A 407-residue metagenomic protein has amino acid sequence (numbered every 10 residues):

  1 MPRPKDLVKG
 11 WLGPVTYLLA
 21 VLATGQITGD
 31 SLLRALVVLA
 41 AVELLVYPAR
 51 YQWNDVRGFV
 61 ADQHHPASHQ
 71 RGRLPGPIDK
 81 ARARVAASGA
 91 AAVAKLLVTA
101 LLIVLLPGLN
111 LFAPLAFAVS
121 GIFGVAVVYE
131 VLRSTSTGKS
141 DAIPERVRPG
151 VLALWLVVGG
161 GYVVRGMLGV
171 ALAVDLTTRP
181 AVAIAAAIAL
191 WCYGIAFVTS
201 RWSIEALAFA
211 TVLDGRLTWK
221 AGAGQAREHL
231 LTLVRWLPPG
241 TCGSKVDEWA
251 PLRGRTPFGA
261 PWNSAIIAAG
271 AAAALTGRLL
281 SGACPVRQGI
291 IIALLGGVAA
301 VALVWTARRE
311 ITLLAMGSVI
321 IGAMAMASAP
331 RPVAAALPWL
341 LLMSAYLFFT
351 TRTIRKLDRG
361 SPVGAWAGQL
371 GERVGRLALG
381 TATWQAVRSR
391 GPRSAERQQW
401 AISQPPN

Functional and structural regions predicted by a protein language model:
M1-F59, Q63, R82-L96, G169-L172 (+2 more regions): Topogenic membrane-insertion module of multi-pass membrane proteins
R3, L7, Y129-N407: C-terminal membrane-associated helical module and adjoining short loops/tails
V21-I27, L106, L132-S136: Structural signal for the C-terminal ends of transmembrane alpha-helices and the immediately following loop
S31-Y47, N110-I122, L176-R201: Alpha-helical transmembrane segments
F59-Q70, F209-R216: Interhelical loop segments of eukaryotic multi-pass membrane proteins
Q63-R82, V131-P149: Short, flexible helix-coil linker/hinge segments at the edges of structured domains or between repeats
H65-A116, P251-G270: Multi-pass membrane catalytic core of lipid/isoprenoid biosynthesis enzymes
R84-R133, L279-A299, L303-R308: Transmembrane helix-loop-helix
